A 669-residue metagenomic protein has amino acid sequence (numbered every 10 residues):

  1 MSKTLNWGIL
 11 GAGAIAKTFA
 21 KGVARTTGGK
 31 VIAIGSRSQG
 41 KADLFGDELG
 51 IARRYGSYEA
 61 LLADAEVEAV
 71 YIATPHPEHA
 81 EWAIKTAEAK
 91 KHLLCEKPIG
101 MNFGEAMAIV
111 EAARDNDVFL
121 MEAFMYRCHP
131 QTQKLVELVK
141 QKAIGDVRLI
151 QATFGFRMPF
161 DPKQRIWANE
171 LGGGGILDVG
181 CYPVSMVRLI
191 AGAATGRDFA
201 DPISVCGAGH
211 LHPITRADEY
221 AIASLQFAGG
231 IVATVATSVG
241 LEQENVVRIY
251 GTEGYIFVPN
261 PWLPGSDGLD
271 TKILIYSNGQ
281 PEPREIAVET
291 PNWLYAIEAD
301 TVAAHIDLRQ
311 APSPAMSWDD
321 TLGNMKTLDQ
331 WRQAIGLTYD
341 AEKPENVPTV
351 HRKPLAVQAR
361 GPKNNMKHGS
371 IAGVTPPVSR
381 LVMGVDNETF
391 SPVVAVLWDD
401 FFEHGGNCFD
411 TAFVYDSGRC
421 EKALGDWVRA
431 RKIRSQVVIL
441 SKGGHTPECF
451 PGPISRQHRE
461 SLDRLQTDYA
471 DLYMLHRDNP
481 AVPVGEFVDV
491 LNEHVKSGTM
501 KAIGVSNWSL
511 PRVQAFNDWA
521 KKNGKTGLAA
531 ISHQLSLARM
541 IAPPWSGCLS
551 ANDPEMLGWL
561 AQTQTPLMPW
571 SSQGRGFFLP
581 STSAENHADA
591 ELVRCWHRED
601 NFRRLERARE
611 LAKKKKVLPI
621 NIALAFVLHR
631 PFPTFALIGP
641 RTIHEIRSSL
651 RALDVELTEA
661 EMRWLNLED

Functional and structural regions predicted by a protein language model:
M1, A69-Y71, A304-N365: C-terminal helix-rich "cap/oligomerization" subdomain common to oxidoreductases
M1-L49: N-terminal Rossmann-like dinucleotide-binding module
L49-A112: Beta-loop-alpha module in the N-terminal Rossmann-like domain of NAD(P)-dependent dehydrogenases, especially those
G100-F160: A contiguous active-site-proximal alpha/beta segment in oxidoreductase catalytic domains
P162-V232, A236-Q243, D319, G323: Rossmann-like dinucleotide-binding domain that binds NAD(P)(H)
P213-D218, A228-D300, I306, Q310-D319: NAD(P)-dinucleotide binding in Rossmann-like oxidoreductases
A223, P392, D478, V482-D669: Beta/alpha (TIM)-barrel catalytic core signal, keyed to glycine-rich beta->alpha loops juxtaposed to Asp/Glu that bind
N346-V437, K496: N-terminal binding-site loop/beta-alpha segment at the start of enzyme catalytic domains that lines or forms
